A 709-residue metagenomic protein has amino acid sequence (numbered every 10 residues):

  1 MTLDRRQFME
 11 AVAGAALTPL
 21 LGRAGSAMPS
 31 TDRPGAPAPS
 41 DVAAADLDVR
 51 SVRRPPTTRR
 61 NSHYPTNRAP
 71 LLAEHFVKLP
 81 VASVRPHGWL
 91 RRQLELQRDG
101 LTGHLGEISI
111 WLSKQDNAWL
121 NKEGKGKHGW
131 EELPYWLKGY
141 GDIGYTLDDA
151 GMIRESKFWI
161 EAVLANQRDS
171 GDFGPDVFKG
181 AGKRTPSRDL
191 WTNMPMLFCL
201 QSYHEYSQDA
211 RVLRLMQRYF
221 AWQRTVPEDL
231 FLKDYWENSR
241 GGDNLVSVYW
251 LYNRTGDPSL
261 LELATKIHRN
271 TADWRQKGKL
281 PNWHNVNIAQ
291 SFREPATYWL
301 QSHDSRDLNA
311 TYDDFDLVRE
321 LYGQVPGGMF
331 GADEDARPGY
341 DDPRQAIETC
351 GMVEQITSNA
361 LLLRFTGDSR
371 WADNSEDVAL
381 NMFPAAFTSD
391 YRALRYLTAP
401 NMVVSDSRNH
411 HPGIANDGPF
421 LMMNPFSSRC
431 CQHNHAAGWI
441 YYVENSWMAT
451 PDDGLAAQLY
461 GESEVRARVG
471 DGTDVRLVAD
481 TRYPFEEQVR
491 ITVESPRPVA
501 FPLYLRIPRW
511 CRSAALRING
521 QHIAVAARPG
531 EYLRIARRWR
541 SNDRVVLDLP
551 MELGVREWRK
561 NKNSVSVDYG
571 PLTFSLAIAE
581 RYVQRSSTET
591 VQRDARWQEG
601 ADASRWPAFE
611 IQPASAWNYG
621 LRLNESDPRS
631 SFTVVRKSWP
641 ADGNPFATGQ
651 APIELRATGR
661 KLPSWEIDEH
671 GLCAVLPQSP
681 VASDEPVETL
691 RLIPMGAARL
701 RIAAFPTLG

Functional and structural regions predicted by a protein language model:
M1-A16: N-terminal secretory signal peptides and thylakoid transit peptides that target proteins across membranes
R23-G35: Signal peptide processing junction and immediate N-terminal pro/mature segment of secreted/exported proteins
P34-R59, T311, D373-N381, A386-T492 (+3 more regions): C-terminal beta-rich recognition modules with glycine/proline-rich loops and embedded aromatic residues
P39-A150, K183-Y206, G242-S259, L263 (+3 more regions): Aromatic (Trp/Tyr) and acidic
W136, A150-D189, Y322-F330: Helix-terminus loop motifs that line ligand-binding clefts
K179, K183-R184, L213, Y219-D234: Asp-box/WD-like beta-propeller blade repeats and closely related beta-sheet repeat scaffolds
F220-Q223, P227, D234-K277, P281-I288: Hydrophobic, small-residue-rich alpha-helical packing segments that form membrane-like cores
C511-R537, V555-K560: Solvent-exposed beta-strand/loop surfaces of large extracellular or lumenal domains
